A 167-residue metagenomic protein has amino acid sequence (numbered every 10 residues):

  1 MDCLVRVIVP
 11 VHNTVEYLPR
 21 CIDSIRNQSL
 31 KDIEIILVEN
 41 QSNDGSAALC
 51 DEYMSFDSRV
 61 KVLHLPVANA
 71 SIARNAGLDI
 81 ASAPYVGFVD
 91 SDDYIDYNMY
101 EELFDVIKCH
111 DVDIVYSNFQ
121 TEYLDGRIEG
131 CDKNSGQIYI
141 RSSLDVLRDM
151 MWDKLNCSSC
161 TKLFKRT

Functional and structural regions predicted by a protein language model:
M1-T167: Nucleotide-sugar donor-binding/catalytic module of glycosyltransferases that assemble extracellular/cell-envelope
